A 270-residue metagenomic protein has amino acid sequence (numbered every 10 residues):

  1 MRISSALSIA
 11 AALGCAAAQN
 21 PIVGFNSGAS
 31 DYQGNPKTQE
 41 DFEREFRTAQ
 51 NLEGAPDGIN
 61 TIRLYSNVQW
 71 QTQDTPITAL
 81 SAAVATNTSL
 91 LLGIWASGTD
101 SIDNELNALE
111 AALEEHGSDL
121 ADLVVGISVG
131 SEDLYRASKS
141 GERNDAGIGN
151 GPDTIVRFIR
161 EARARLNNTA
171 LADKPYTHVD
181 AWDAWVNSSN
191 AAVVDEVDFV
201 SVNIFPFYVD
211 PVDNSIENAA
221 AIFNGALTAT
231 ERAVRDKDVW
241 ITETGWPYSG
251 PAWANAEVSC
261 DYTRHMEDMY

Functional and structural regions predicted by a protein language model:
M1-Q19: Fungal secretory targeting signals
I22-A112: N-terminal carbohydrate-binding/catalytic regions of secreted carbohydrate-active enzymes
I62, I127, V200, I241-E243: Conserved, mostly hydrophobic/aromatic
Q73-S81, I102-E114, S140-G141, H178-E196: Distinct, well-ordered alpha-helical segments
V84-T88, L92, V125, S131 (+2 more regions): Aromatic- and acid-rich polysaccharide-binding/catalytic face of secreted or lumenal carbohydrate-active enzymes
S118-G149, V179: Active-site groove signature of glycoside hydrolases
R163-V186, D236-P247: Aromatic-lined carbohydrate-recognition surfaces of secreted/lumenal glycan-active proteins
F205-A252: Glycoside hydrolase catalytic-domain groove-lining segments
